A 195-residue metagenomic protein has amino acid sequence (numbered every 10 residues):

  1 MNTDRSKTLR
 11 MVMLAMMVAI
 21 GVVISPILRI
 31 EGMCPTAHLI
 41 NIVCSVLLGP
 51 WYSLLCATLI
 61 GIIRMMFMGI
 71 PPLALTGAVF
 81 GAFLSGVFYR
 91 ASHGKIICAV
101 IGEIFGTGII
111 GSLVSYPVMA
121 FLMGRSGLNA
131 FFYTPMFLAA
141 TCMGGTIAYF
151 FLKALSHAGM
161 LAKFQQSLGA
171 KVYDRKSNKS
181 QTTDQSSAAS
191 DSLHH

Functional and structural regions predicted by a protein language model:
M1-H195: Loop-helix junctions at membrane interfaces
